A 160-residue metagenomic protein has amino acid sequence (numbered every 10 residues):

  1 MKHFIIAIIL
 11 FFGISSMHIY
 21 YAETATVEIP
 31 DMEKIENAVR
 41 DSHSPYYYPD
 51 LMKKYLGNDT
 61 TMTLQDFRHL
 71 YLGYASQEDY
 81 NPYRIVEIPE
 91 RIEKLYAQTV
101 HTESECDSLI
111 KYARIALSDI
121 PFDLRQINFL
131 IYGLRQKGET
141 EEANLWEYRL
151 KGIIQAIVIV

Functional and structural regions predicted by a protein language model:
M1-E28: Bacterial Sec-dependent N-terminal signal peptides
Y20-D107, V160: N-terminal alpha-helical interaction modules that lie
I115-A116, L150: Canonical positions in the second alpha-helix
L124-F129, L145: Alpha-solenoid helical repeat scaffolds
R135-V158: TPR/TPR-like (Sel1-like) alpha-helical repeat modules
